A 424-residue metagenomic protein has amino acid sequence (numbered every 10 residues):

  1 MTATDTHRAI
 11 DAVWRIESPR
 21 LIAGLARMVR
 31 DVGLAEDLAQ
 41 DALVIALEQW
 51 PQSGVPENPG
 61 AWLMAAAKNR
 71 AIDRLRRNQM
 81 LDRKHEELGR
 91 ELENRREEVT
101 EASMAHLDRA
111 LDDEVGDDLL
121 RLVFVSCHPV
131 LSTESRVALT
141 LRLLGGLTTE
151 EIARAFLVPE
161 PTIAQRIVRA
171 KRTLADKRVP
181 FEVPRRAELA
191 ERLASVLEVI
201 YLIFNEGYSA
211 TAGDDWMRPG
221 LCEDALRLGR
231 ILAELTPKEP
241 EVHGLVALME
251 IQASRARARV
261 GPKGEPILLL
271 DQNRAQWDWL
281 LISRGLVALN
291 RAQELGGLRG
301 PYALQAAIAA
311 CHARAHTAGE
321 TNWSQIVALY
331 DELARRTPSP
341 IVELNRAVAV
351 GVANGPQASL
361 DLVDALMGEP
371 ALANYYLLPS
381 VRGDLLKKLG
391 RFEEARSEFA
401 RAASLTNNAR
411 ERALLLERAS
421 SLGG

Functional and structural regions predicted by a protein language model:
T2-A23, G33-E36, A190-E198, L202: A short, charge-rich alpha-helical start-of-domain segment used by transcription regulators
W14-V32, I45-Q49, F124-H128, S209-A212 (+1 more regions): Amphipathic, Lys/Arg- and hydrophobic-enriched alpha-helical face
L25, A35-A46, A66, A170 (+1 more regions): Short, small-hydrophobic-rich alpha-helical interface motif
L43-L47, E57-E86, E91, K171: Σ70-family region 2.3-2.4 aromatic/basic alpha-helix that recognizes the −10 promoter and nucleates DNA melting
N78, E86-E134, R142-E151, V158-D331: Amphipathic helix-loop-helix modules that constitute alpha-helical solenoid scaffolds
L245, M249-Q252, Q305, A309 (+4 more regions): "A position-specific structural signal for the A-helix of alpha-solenoid helical repeats
